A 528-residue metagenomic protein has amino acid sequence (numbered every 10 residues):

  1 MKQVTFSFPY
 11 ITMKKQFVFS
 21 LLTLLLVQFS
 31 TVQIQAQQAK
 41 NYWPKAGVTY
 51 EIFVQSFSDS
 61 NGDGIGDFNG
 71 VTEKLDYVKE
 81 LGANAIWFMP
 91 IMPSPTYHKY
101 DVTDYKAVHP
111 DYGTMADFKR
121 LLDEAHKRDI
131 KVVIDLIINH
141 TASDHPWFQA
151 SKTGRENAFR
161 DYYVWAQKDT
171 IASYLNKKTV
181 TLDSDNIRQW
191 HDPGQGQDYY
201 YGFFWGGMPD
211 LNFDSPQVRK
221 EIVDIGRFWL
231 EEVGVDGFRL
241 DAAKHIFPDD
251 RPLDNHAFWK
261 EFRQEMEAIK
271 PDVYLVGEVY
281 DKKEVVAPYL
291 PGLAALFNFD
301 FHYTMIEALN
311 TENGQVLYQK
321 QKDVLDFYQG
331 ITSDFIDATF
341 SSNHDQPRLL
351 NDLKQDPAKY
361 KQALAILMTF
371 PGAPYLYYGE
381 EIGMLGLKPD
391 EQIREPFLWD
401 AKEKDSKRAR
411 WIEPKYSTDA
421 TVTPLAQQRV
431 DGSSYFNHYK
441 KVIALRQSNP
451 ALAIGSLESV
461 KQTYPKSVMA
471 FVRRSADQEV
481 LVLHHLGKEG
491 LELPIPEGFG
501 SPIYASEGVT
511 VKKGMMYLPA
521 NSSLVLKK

Functional and structural regions predicted by a protein language model:
M1-Q37: Bacterial Sec-dependent N-terminal signal peptides
Q37-F204, L211, K220, A243-V286 (+1 more regions): Acidic/aromatic-lined carbohydrate-recognition and catalytic surfaces of CAZymes acting on diverse glycans
P44, E267-I269, Y280, L290 (+6 more regions): Loop/helix patches that line or flank the sugar-binding groove of alpha-linked glycan CAZymes
T49-E51, A85-P90, V133-I134, F238-R239 (+6 more regions): Structural recognition of the beta-strand scaffold that forms the well-ordered cores of secreted hydrolase catalytic
G66-Y77, P216-L230, Y360, L364: Short, acidic/polar
L122, H126, N139-H140, H145-Y174 (+10 more regions): Active-site-proximal helices and loops of the catalytic beta/alpha 8
G490-G508: Beta-strand-rich binding/interaction modules
K512-K528: C-terminal beta-strand-rich structural cap/linker in extracellular carbohydrate-active enzymes
